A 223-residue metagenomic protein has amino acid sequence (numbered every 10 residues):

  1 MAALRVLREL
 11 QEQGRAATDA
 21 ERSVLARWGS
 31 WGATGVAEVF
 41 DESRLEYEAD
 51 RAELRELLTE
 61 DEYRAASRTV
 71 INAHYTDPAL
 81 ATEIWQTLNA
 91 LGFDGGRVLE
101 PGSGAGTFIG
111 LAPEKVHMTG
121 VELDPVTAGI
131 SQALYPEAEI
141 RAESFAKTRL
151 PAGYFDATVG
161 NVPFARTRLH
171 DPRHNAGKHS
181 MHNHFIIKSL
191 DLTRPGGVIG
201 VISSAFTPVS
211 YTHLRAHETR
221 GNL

Functional and structural regions predicted by a protein language model:
M1-L134: Class I S-adenosyl-L-methionine
I71, P208-V209: Acidic, glycine-enriched catalytic cores built around paired aspartates
Y75-A79, A176-N183: Conserved phosphate-coordination/catalytic loops
T82-L91, R97-A112, E143-R173, S189-L192 (+1 more regions): Conserved proline-anchored active-site loop of SAM-dependent methyltransferases that bridges a beta-strand
A138-E139: Short, conserved active-site loop motifs that form the nucleotide-linked donor/cofactor pocket
H184, K188: Short, conserved SAM-binding segment of the class I
T212-T219: Conserved small/polar residues in nucleotide/adenosyl-binding loops
